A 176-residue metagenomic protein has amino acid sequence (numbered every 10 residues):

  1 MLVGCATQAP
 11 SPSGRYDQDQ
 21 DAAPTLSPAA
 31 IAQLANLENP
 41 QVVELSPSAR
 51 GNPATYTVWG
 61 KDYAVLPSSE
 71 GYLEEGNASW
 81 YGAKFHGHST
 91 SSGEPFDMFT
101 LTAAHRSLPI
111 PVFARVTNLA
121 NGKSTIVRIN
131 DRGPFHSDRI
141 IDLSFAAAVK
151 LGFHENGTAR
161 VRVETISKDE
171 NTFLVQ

Functional and structural regions predicted by a protein language model:
M1-V3: Sec-dependent bacterial lipoprotein signal peptides
C5-Q176: Secreted/periplasmic proteins
